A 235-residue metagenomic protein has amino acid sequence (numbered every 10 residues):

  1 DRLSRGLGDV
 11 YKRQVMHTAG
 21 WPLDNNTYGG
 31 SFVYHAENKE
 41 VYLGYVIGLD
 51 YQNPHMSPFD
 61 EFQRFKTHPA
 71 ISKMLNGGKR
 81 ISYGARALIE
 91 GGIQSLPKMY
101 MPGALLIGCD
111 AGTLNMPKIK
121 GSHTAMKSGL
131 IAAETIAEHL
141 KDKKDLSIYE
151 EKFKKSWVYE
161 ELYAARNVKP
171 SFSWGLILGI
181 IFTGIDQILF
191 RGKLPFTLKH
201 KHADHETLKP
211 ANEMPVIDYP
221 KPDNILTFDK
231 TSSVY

Functional and structural regions predicted by a protein language model:
D1-Y11: Single conserved hydrophobic/aromatic residue that forms the stacking wall/gate of nucleotide- or nucleobase-binding
D9-G29: Rossmann-like NAD(P)H-binding beta-loop-alpha module
L23-G84, D142, E150: Conserved FAD/dinucleotide-binding core of flavoprotein oxidoreductases
N53, S95-K98, M116-T124, K144 (+1 more regions): Alpha-helix capping and helix-loop boundary segments enriched in small/acidic/polar residues
R86-M116: FAD-binding beta-loop-beta segment adjacent to the flavin cofactor pocket
Y100, L106-D110, S122-I136: Extended, hydrophobic alpha-helical segments in both membrane/secreted and soluble proteins
G112-K118, E134-L176: Active-site-proximal substrate-binding core of FAD-dependent oxidoreductases
S156-Y235: Ferredoxin-type iron-sulfur electron-transfer modules and their immediate structural context
